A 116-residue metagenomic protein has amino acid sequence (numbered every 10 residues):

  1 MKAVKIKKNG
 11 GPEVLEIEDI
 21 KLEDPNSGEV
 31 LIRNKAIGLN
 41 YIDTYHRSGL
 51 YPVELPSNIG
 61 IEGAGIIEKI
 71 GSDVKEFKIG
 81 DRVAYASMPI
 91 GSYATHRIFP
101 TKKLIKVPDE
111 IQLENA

Functional and structural regions predicted by a protein language model:
M1-K2: Extreme N-terminal starter segment of soluble prokaryotic enzymes
I6, R47, E68-K69, I98-P100: Short beta-strand-to-turn element immediately C-terminal to the catalytic PLP-Schiff-base lysine in fold type I
I6-V14: Extracellular beta-rich ligand/substrate-recognition surface
I17-L22, A64-I66, H96-I98, L104: Conserved hydrophobic/aromatic beta-strand scaffold that supports enzyme active sites
K21-G38, L50-G91: Glycine-rich beta-strand-centered segment in the early N-terminal region that forms part of a ligand/cofactor-binding
I42-T44: Cytochrome P450 core scaffold surrounding the K-helix E-X-X-R motif and the conserved "meander" helix-loop region
S48-Y51, I105: Short glycine/proline- and charge-enriched loop/turn segments that cap or connect secondary-structure elements
A86-A116: NAD(P)H dinucleotide-binding glycine-rich loop of Rossmann-like/cofactor-binding domains, especially the beta1-alpha1
